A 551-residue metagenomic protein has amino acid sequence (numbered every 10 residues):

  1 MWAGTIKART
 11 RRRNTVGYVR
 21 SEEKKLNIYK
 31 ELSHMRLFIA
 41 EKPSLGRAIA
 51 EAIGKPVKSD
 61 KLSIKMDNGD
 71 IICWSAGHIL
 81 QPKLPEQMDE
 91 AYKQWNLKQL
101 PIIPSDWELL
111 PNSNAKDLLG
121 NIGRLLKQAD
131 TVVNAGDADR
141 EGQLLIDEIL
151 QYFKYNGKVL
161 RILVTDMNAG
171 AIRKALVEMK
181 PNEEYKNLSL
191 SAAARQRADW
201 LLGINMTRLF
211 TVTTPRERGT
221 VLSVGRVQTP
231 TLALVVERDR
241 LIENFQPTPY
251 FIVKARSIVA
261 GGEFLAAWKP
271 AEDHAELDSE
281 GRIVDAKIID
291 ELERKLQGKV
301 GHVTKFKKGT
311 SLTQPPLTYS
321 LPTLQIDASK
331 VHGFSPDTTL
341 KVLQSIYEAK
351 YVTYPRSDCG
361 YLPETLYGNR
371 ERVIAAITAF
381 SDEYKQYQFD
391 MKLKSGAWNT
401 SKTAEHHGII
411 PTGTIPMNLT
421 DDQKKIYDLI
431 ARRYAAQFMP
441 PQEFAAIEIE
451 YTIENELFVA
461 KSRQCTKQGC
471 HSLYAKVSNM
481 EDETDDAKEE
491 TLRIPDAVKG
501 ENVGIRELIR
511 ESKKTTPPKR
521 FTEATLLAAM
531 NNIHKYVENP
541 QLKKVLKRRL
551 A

Functional and structural regions predicted by a protein language model:
T10, N14, K24-N27: Polybasic, lysine-rich low-complexity intrinsically disordered segments
N27-Q196, W200-I204, E280-I283: Intrinsically disordered, low-complexity regulatory segments
E41, L45, I49, N114-L125 (+19 more regions): Helical mechanochemical/support elements of P-loop NTPase systems and associated helical scaffolds
V57-S63, N182-N187, R208-V212, R240-F245 (+2 more regions): Active-site phosphate-binding and catalytic loops of NTP-dependent enzymes
G69-I71, I79-P111, G219-Q344, T400 (+1 more regions): Long, highly charged, low-complexity internal segments
S189-L190, L201-G203, T211, V342 (+2 more regions): Extended, highly charged linker/hinge segments and catalytic-adjacent loops that couple domains and form adaptable
